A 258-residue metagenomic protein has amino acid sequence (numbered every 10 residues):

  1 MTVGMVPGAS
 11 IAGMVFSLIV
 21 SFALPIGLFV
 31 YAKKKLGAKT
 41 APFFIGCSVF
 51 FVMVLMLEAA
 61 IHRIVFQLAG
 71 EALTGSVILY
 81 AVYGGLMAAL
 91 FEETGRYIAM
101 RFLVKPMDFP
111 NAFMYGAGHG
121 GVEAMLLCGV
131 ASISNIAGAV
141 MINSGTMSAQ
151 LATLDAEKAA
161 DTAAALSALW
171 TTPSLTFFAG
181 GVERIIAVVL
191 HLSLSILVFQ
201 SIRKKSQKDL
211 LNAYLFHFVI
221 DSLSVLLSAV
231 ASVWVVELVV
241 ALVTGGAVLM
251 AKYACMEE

Functional and structural regions predicted by a protein language model:
M1-E258: Hydrophobic alpha-helical segments at protein termini of multi-pass membrane proteins
